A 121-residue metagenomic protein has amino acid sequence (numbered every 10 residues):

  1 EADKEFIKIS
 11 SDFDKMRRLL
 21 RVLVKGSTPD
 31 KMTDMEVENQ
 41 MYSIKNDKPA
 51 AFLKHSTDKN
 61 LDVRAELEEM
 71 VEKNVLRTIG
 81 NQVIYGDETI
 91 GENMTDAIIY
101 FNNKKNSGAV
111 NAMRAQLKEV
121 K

Functional and structural regions predicted by a protein language model:
E1-R64, V75, G86-I90: Long, charged, helix-rich clamp/arm modules that form nucleic acid-engaging surfaces of large nucleic-acid-processing
G26, K73, Q116-V120: Surface-exposed polar/charged interaction patches
N60-L67, S107-V110: Amphipathic alpha-helical transducer elements in NTP-driven molecular machines
N74-N81: A short, conserved structural fragment
D87, G91-K121: Long, highly charged low-complexity segments enriched in Glu/Asp and Lys/Arg with interspersed Ser/Thr
